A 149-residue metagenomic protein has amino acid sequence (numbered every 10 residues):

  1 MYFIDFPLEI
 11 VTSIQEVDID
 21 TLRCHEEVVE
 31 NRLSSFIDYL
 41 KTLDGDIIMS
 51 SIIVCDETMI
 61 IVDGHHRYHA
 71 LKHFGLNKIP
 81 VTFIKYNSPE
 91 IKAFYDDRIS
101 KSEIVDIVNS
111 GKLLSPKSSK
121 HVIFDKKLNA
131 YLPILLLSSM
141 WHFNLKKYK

Functional and structural regions predicted by a protein language model:
M1-E57, Y68-K149: Short, charged/polar connector segments at secondary-structure boundaries
I60-I61: Short, glycine-rich nucleotide/cofactor-binding loops
G64: Short, conserved phosphate/pyrophosphate- and ester-handling motifs at nucleotide-, phospho-/glycolipid
